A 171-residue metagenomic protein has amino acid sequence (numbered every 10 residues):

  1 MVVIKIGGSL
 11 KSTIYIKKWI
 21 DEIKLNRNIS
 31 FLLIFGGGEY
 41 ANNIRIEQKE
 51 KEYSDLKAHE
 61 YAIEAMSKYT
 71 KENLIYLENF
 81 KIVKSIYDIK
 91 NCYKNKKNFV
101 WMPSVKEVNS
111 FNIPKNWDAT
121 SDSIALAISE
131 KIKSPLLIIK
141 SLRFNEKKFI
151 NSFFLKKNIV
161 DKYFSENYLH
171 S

Functional and structural regions predicted by a protein language model:
M1-S171: Nucleotide/pyrophosphate-binding catalytic subdomain
